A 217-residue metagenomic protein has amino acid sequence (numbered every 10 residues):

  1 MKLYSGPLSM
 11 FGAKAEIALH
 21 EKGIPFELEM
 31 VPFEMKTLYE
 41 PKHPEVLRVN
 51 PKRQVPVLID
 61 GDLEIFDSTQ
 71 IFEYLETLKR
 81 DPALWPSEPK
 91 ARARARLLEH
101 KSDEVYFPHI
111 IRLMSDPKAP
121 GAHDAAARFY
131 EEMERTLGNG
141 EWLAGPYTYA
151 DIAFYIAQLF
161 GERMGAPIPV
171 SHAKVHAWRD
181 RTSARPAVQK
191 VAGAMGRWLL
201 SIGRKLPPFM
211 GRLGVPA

Functional and structural regions predicted by a protein language model:
M1-Y130, E134, L143, F209-M210: GST-like domain detector, emphasizing the conserved glutathione-binding G-site in the N-terminal thioredoxin-like
G6, Y149, M195-W198: Short, solvent-exposed turn/loop segments enriched in Gly/Ser/Thr/Pro and often Arg
K14, R185-V188, P207: Low-complexity, intrinsically disordered short peptide segments enriched in small/polar/basic residues
I17, V191-A192, P216: Residue-level detector of intrinsically disordered, flexible termini and proteolytic processing junctions
E40-H43, N139, R185, K205: Polar helix-capping/helix-linker motif
K90, L98, S102-G193: GST-like fold's C-terminal all-alpha helical module
M195-A217: Acidic/histidine-enriched, glycine/proline-rich intrinsically disordered or flexible terminal extensions
